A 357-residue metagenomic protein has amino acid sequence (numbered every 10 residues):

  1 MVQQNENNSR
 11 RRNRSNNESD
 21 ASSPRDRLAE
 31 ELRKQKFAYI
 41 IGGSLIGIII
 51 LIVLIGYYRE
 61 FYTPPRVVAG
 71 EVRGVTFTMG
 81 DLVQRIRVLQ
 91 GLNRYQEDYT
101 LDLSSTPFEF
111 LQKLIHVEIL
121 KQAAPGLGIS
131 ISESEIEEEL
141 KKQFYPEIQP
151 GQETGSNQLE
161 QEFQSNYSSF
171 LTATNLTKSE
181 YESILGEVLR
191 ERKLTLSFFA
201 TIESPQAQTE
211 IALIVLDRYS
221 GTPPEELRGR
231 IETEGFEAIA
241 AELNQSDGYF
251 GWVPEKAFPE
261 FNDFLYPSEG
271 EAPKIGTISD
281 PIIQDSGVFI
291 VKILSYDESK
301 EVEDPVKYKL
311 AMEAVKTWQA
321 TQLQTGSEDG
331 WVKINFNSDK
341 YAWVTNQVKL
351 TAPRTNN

Functional and structural regions predicted by a protein language model:
M1-S105, K333-N357: Short, low-structural-confidence N-terminal segments
Q4, S165-L213, A257-D304: Proteostasis/folding factors centered on peptidyl-prolyl cis-trans isomerases
R59-L176: N-terminal targeting/tethering segments
P64-L92, I119, A124, L189-L194 (+6 more regions): FKBP-type peptidyl-prolyl cis-trans isomerase
G80, L101-E118, S130-S134, Q161 (+6 more regions): Soluble non-cytosolic domains of exported or imported proteins
I131, G155, L159, S204-I214 (+1 more regions): Extended intrinsically disordered, low-complexity coil regions enriched in Ser, Thr, Gly, Ala and often Pro
I214-G221, G229-I231, G248-P259, E269-P273 (+1 more regions): Extended non-catalytic domains of envelope/secretory-pathway proteins
E226-Y266, S295-V302: Peptidyl-prolyl cis-trans isomerase
